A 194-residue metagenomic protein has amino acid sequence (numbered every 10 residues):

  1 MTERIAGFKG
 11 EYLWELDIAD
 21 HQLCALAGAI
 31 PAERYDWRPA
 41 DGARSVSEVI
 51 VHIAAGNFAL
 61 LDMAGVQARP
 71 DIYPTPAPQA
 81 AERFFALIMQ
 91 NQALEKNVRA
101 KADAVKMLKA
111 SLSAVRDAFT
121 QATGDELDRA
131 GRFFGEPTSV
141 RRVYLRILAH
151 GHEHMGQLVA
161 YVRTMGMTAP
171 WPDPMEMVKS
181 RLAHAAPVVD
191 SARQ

Functional and structural regions predicted by a protein language model:
M1-E11, A55-F133, T164-Q194: Short, helix-capping/interhelical loops that line the mouth of catalytic, cofactor-, or ligand-binding pockets
L16-L23, V46-L61, F84-F85, V105-V115 (+2 more regions): Alpha-helical transition-metal enzyme core signature, strongest for iron centers
I30-P31: Membrane-proximal, proline-rich intrinsically disordered regions
R34-P39, D128-G131: Surface-exposed patches in mature extracellular/periplasmic domains of secreted proteins
G42: Conserved functional hotspot residues or short segments at active or partner-binding sites across diverse domains
G135-A149: Individual transmembrane alpha-helices with interfacial aromatic-anchor signatures
G151, M155-Q157, Y161-T164, A192-Q194: A hydrophobic membrane-anchoring alpha-helix module
